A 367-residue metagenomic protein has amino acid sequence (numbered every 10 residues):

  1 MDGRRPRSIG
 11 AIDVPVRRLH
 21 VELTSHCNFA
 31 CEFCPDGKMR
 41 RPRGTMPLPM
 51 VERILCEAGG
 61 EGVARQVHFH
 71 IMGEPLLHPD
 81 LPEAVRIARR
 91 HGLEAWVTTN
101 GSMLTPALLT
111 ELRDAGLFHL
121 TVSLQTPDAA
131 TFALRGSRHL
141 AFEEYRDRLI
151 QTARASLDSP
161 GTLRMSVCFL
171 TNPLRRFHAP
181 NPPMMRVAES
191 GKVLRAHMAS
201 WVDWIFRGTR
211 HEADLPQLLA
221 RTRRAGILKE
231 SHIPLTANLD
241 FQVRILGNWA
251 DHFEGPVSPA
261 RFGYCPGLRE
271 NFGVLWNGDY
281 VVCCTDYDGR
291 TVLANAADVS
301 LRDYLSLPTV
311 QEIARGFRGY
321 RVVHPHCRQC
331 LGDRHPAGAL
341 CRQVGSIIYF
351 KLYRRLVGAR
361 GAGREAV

Functional and structural regions predicted by a protein language model:
M1-H119, T131-E143, L340, R355-R360: Conserved alpha-helical substructure of the radical SAM core
M1-P15, D279-V367: Flexible mid-to-C-terminal extensions adjoining Fe-S/redox cofactors in radical SAM and related proteins
V21, S25-N28, P259, R321-H324: Processing junctions and N-termini across compartments
C27, C31-C34, C265, C283-C284 (+1 more regions): Short cysteine clusters
C27, G73, T99-G101, T126 (+3 more regions): Short, flexible loop/turn elements at secondary-structure junctions
F33, G37-R40, W204, N271 (+2 more regions): Secreted/processed peptides and extracellular or luminal domains of membrane proteins
A115-V299: Radical SAM enzyme [4Fe-4S]-AdoMet core and its adjacent flexible, acidic and glycine-rich loops/tails across
